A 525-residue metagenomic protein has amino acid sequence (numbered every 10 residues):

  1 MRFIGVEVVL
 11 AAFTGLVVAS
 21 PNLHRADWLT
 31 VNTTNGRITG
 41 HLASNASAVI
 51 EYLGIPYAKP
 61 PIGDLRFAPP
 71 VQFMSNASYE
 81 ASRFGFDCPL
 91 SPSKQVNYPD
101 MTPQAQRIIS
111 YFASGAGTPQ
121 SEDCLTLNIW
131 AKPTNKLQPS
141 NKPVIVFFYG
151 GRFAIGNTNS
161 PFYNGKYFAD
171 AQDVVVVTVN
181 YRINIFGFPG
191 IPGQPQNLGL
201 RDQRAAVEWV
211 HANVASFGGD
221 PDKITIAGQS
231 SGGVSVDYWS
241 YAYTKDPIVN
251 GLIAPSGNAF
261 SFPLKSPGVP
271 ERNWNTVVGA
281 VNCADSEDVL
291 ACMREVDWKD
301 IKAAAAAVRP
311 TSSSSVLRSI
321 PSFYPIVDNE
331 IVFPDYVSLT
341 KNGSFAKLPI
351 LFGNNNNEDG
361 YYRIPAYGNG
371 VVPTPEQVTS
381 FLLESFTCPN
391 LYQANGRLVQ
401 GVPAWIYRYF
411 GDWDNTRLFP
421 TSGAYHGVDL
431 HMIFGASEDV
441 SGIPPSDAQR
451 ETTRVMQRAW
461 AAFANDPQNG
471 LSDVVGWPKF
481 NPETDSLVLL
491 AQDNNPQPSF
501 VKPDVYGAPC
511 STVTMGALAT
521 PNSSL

Functional and structural regions predicted by a protein language model:
F3-A12, S20, G54, T102 (+6 more regions): Serine-hydrolase-like catalytic core of hydrolytic proteins
L16-L137, K299, V316-S319, P325 (+2 more regions): Catalytic-loop region of hydrolases
V49, K59-R66, A154, A303 (+3 more regions): Short, solvent-exposed loop/turn elements at domain surfaces
L198-R201, G268, E384, R450-V455: A generic "alpha-helical surface" signal
F260, K299-A448: Substrate-gating cap/lid region and adjacent catalytic-acid/histidine neighborhood within extracellular/lumenal
V289-A304, A404, M456-Q457: Short, well-structured alpha-helical segments that form the helix of a local strand-helix-strand
N395, V399-L525: Mobile gating loops/cap/lid regions near enzyme active sites that modulate substrate access
